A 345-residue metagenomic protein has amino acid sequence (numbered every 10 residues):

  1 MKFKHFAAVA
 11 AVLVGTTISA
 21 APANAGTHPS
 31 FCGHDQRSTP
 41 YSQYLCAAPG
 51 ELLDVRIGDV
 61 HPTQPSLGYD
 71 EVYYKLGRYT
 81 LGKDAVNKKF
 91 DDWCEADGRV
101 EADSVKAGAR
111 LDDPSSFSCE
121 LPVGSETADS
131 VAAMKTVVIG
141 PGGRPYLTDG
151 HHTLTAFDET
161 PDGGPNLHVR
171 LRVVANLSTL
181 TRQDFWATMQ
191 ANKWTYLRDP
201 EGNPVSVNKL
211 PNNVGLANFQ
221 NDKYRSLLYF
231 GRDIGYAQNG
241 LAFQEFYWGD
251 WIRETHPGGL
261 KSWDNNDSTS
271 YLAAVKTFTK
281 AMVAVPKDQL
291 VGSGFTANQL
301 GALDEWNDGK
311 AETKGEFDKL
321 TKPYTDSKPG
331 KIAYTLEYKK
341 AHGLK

Functional and structural regions predicted by a protein language model:
M1-A25: Secretory targeting and sorting signals
G26-D54: N-terminal extension/subdomain marker
Q43-R144: Short alpha-helix boundary/capping and kink motifs at helix termini
Y146-D149: Short hydrophobic beta-strand that contains or immediately precedes a catalytic carboxylate
H151-P165: Short active-site loop/helix that positions an aromatic residue
P165-G202: Charge-dense polyanion-binding interfaces
Q190-S293, A297: Active-site-proximal loop/hinge segments that shape catalytic or ion-binding/gating pockets
V275-K345: A cross-kingdom marker for long, charged
